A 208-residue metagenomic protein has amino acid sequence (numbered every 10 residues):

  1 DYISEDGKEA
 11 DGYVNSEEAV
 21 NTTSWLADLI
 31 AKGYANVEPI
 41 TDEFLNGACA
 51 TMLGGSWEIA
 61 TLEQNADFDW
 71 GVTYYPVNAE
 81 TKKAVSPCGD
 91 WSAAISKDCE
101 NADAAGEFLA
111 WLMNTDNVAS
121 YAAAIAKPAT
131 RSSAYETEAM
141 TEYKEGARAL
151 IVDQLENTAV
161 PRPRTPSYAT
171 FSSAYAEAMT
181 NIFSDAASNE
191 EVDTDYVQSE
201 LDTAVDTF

Functional and structural regions predicted by a protein language model:
S4-V37: Glycine-centered hinge/linker elements that transmit conformational signals in sensory and ligand-binding systems
T23-I30, L45, L53, S96 (+4 more regions): Non-transmembrane alpha-helical segments in soluble domains of secreted/periplasmic/extracellular proteins
A35-N46, W57: Short helix-initiation/N-cap motifs at beta->coil->alpha
N46-G55, F68: Alpha-to-beta junction loops
E58-D67, N78-E177: C-terminal lobe and pocket-closing loops of periplasmic/extracytoplasmic Venus-flytrap solute-binding proteins
N157-F208: Conserved C-terminal helix/tail region of periplasmic/extracytoplasmic solute-binding proteins
